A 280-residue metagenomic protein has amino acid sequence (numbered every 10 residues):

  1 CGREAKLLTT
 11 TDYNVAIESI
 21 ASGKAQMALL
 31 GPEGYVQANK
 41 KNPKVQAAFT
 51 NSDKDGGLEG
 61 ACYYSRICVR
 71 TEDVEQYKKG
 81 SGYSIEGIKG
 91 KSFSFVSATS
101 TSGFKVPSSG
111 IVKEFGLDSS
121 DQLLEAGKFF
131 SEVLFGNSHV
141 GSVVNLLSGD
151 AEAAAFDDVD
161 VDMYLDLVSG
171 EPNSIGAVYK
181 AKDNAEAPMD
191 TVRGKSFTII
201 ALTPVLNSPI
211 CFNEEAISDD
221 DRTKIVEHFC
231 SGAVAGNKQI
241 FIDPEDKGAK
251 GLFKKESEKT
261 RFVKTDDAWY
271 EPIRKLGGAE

Functional and structural regions predicted by a protein language model:
C1-V36: Extracytoplasmic small-molecule ligand-binding "clamshell" domains of the periplasmic binding protein/Venus flytrap
N14-I17, I85, V140-V143: Short hydrophobic/charged patches on amphipathic alpha-helices used for structural packing and interfaces
I20-A21, I88, L146-L147: Hydrophobic residues within well-ordered alpha-helices
Q26-M27, A47, E152-A153: Short, Asp-centered acidic motifs that coordinate Mg2+ and/or phosphate in catalytic or ligand-binding sites
L30, T50, A155-D157: Short beta-strand and adjacent tight-turn residues that come in two discontinuous sequence segments and form the edges
N51-G116: A conserved helix-loop-strand patch within extracytoplasmic ligand-binding domains of the periplasmic binding
Q76, S92-S94, S100-D220: Pocket-lining segment of extracytoplasmic ligand-binding domains
A216-E280: An extracytoplasmic/periplasmic, membrane-proximal ligand-sensing/linker region
